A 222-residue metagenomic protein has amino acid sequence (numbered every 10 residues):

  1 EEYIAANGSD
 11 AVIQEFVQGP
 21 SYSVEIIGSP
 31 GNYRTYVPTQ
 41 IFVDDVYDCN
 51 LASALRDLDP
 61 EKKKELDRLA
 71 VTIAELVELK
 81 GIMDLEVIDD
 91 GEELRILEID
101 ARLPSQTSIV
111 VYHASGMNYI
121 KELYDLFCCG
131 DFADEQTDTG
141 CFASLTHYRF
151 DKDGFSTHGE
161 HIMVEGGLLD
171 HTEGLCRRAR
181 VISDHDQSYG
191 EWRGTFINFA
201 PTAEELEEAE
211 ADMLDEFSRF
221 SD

Functional and structural regions predicted by a protein language model:
E2-V12: N-terminal beta-alpha lobe that positions the nucleotide/phosphoryl donor in ATP/NTP-coupled carboxylate activation
S9-A11, P20-Y22, M83: Generic beta-strand structural signal
V12, K80-E86, A133-D138, D222: Flexible, glycine/charged-enriched surface loops at secondary-structure junctions
E15-E78, D89, D100-F127, L145: ATP-dependent carboxylate/phosphate-activation module, predominantly the ATP-grasp catalytic core and closely related
E92-R95: Conserved protein kinase catalytic/activation segment
E98-A101, A200: Active-site proximal loops enriched in glycine and acidic residues that flank catalytic Cys/His/Asp and coordinate
D125-D222: Peripheral (often C-terminal) accessory segments that flank ATP-dependent C-N-forming ligase machineries
